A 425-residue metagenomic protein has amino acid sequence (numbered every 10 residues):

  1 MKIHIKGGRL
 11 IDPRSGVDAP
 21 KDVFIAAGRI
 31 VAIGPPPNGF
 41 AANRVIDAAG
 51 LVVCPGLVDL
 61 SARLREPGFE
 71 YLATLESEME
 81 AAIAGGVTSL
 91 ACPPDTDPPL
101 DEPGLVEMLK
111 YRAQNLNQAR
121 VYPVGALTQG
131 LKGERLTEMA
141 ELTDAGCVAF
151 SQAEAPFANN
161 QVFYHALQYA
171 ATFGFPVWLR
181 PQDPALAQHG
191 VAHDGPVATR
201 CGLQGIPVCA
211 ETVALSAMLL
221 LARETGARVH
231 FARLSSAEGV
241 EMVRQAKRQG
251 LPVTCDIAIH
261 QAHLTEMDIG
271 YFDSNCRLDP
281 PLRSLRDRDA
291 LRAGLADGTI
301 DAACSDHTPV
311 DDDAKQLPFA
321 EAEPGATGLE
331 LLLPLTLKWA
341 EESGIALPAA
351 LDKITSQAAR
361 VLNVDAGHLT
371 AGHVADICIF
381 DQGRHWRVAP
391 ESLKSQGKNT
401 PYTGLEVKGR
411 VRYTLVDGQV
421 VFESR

Functional and structural regions predicted by a protein language model:
M1-G56: Histidine-rich, glycine-flanked metal-binding segment
G8, P318-E321, V374-R425: C-terminal cap of metal-dependent C-N hydrolases
G8, V23, G28, G50 (+15 more regions): Divalent metal-coordination and catalytic microenvironments
A48-A113: Metal-associated gating/positioning segment near the N- to mid-region
L60-A73, Y122-R135, Q204-G205: Active-site mouth loops of central-metabolism enzymes
P103-R120, Q168-L179, L331: Alpha-helix-loop-beta-strand connector modules within alpha/beta enzyme cores
E134-A303: Histidine/acidic residue-rich metal-binding segments in metalloenzymes
R200-R228, N275, A296-D297, D301-A303 (+1 more regions): His/Asp/Glu-enriched, well-ordered alpha-helical/loop segment that forms or immediately abuts the divalent-metal
